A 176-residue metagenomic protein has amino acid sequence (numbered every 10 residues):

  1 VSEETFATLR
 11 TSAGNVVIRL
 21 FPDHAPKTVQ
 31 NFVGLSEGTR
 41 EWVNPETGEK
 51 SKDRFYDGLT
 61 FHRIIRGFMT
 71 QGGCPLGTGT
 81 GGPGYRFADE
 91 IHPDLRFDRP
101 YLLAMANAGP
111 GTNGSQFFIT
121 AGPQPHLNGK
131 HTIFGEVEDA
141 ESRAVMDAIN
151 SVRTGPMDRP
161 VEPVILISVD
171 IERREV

Functional and structural regions predicted by a protein language model:
V1-V176: Cyclophilin-like peptidyl-prolyl cis-trans isomerases
